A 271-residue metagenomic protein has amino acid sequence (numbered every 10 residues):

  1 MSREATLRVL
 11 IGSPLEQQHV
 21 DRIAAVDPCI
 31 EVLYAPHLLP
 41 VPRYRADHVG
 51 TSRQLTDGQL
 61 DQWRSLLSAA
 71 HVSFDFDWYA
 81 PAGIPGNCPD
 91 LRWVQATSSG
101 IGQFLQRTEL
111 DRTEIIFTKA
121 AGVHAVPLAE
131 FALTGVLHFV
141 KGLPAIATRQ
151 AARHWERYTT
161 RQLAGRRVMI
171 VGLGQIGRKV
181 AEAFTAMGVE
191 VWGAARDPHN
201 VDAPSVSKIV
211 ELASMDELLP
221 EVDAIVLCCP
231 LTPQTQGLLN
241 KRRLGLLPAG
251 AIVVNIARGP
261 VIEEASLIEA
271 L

Functional and structural regions predicted by a protein language model:
M1-V72: N-terminal glycine-/charge-rich "phosphate-binding" loop or analogous flexible N-terminal tail
E4-T6, E114, A164-R167, K241 (+1 more regions): Phosphate-coordination loops involved in phosphoryl transfer and adenosine-cofactor binding
I11-P14, A121, A129, A164-T185: Glycine-rich adenosine-cofactor-binding loop
R22-A25, Y44-R45, G83-N87, L105-R112 (+1 more regions): Short loop/helix-cap segments at secondary-structure boundaries that form the rim of catalytic
H37-P42, A186-P204: NAD(P)-binding Rossmann-fold cofactor-contacting core
L67-A147, R161: Phosphate/diphosphate ligand-binding glycine-rich loop within oxidoreductases
I116, I146-K179: Glycine-rich NAD(P)-binding loop of Rossmann-like domains
D197-L271: Rossmann-like adenosine-cofactor binding region
